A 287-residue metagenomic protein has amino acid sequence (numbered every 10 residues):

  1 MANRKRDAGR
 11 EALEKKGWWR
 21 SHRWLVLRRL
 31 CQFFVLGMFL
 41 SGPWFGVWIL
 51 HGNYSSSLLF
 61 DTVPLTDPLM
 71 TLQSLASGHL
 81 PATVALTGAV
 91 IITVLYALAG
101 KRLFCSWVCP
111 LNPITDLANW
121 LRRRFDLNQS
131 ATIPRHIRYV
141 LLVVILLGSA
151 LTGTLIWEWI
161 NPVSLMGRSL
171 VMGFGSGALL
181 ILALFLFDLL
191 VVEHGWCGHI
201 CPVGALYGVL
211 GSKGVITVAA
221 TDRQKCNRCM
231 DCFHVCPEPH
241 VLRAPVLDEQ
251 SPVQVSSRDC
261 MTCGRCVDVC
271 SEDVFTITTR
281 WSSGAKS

Functional and structural regions predicted by a protein language model:
M1-V253, R258-M261, R265-S287: Non-ligating segments of multi-cofactor redox enzymes
